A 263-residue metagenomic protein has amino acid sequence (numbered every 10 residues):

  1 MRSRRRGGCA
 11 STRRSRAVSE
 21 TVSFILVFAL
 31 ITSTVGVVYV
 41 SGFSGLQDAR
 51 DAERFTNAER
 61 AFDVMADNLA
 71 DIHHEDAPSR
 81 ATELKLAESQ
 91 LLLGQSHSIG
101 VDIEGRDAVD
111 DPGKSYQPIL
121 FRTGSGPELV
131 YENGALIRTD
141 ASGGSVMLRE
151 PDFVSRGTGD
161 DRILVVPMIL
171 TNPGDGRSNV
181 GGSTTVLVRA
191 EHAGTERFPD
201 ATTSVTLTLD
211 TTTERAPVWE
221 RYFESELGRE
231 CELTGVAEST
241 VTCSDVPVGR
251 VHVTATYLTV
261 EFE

Functional and structural regions predicted by a protein language model:
M1-A81: Hydrophobic alpha-helical segments
S44-N133, D140-G157: Extracellular/luminal recognition modules and glycoprotein regions
A77-S79, T202-S204, A255: A general secondary-structure signal for short beta-strands and their flanking turns/coil in non-transmembrane regions
R106-R250: Intrinsically disordered, low-complexity regions enriched in Pro/Ser/Thr/Gly and acidic residues
G249-E263: Short, low-complexity, Pro/Ser/Thr/Gly-rich segments in the mature regions of secreted, periplasmic
